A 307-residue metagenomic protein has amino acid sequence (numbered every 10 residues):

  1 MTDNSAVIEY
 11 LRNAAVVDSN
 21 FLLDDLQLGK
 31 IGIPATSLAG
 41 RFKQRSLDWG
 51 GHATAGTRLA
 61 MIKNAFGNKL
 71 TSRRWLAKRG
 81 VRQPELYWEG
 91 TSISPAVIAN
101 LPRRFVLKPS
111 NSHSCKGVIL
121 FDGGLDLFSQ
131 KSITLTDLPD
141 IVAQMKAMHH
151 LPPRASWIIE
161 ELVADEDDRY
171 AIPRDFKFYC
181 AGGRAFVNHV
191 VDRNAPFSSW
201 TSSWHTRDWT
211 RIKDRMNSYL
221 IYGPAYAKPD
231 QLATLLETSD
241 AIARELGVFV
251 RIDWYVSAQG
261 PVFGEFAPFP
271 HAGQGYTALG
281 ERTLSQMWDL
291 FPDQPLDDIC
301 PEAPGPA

Functional and structural regions predicted by a protein language model:
M1-D18, A60-G90, P153-D175, Y179: An N-terminal domain-start capping segment
D3, I8, A14, N20 (+5 more regions): C-terminal active-site "lid" helix and adjoining low-complexity regulatory extension at the edge of ATP-using catalytic
S46-G123, L135-K146, S156: A conserved helix-loop-beta module that forms one wall/lid of the active-site cleft in ATP-utilizing catalytic domains
R73, S94-V97, H113-V118, L127-S129 (+5 more regions): Short catalytic/ligand-binding loop motif for oxyanion handling, primarily in non-cytosolic enzymes, centered on
P102, P173-D175, F249-R251: Short beta-strand-initiation
S132-M216: Phosphate-binding site of ATP-dependent enzymes
H150-S156, T201-P261: A long amphipathic alpha-helix within ATP-dependent nucleotide-binding catalytic cores
